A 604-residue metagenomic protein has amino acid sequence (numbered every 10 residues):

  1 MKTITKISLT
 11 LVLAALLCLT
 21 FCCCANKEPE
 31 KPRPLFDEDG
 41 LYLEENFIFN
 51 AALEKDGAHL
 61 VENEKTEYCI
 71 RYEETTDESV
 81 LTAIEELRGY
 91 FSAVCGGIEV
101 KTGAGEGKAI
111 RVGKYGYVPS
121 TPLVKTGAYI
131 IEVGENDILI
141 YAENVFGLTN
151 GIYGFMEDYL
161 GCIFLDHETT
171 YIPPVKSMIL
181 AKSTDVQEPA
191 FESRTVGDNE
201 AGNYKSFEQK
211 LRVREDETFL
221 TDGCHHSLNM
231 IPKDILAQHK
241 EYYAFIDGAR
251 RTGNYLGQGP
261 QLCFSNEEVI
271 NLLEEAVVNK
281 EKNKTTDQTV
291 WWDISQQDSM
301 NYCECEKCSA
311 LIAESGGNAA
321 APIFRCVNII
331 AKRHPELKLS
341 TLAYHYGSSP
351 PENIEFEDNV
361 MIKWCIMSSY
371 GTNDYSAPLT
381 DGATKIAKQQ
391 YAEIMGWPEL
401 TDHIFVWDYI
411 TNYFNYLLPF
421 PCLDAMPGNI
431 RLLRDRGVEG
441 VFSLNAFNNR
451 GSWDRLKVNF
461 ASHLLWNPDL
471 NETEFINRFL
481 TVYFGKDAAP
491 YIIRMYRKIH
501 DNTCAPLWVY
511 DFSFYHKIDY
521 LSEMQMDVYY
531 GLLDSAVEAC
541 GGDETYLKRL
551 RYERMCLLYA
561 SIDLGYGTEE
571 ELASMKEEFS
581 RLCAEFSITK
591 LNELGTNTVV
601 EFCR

Functional and structural regions predicted by a protein language model:
M1-R33: Gram-positive cell-envelope targeting signals
C24-I130, K176-D185: Acidic, contiguous N-terminal accessory segments
E67, E78, T82-E86, Y90-S92 (+4 more regions): Feature activates predominantly on carbohydrate-active enzymes
G259, S299-N301, C365-T380, T411-Y413: Conserved radical SAM core fold
S265-V269, N279, D381-D487, R494: Structured mid-domain segments that build the active-site/substrate or prosthetic-cofactor binding neighborhood
I312-I329, E357-S376, L433, H463-L470: Acidic, His- and aromatic-enriched active-site or binding-groove loops in soluble protein domains that engage sugars
S340-G371, L417-A425, R450-V458: Substrate-binding cleft/loops of secretory-pathway carbohydrate-active enzymes
G437, L464-R604: Catalytic domains of carbohydrate-active enzymes that cleave complex glycans
